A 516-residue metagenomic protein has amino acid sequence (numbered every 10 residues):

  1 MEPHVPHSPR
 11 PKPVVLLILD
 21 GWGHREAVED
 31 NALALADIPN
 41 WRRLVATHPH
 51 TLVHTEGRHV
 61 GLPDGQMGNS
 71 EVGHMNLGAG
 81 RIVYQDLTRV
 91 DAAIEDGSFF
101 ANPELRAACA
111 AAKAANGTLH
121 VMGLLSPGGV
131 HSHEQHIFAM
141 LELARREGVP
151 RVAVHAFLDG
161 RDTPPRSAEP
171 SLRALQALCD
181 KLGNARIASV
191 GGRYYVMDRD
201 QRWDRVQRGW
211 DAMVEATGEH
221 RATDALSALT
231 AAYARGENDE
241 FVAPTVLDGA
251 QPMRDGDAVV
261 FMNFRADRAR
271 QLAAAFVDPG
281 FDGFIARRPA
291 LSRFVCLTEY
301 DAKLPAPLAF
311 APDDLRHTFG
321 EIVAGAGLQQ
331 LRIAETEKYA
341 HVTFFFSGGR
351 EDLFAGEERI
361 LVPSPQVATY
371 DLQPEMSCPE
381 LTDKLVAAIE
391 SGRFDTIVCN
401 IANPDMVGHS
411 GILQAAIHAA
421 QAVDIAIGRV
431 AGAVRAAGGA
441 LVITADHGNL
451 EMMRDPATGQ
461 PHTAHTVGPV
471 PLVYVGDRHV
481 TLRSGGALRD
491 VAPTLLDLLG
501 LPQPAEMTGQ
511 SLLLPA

Functional and structural regions predicted by a protein language model:
M1-A516: Feature captures the catalytic ectodomains and active-site-proximal regions of enzymes that hydrolyze or transfer
